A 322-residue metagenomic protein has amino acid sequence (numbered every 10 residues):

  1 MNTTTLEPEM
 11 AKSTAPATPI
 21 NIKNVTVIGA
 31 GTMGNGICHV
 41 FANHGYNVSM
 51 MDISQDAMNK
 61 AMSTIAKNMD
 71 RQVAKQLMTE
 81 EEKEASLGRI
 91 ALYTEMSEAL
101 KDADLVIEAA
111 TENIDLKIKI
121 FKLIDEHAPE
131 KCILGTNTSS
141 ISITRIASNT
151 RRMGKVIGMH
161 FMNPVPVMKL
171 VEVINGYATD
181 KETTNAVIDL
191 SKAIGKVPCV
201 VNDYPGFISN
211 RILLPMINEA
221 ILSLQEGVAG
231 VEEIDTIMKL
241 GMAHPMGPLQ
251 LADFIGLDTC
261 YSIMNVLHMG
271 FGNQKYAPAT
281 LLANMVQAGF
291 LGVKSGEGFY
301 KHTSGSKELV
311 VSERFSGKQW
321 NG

Functional and structural regions predicted by a protein language model:
M1-I20, H44, K181, K192-D203 (+2 more regions): NAD(P)-dependent Rossmann-like dehydrogenase/reductase catalytic/cofactor-binding core
N2-N68, K75, H127: NAD(P)+-binding Rossmann beta1-loop-alpha1 motif at the extreme N-terminus of oxidoreductases
T5-A15, H39, N43, E84-L105 (+2 more regions): Amphipathic alpha-helical segments at domain termini/boundaries
Y46, K101, P164-V173, H244-M246 (+1 more regions): Acidic/polar active-site rim loop that often engages polyanionic ligands
D56-K60, R71-L134, I141: Rossmann-like NAD(P)-binding element
I133-D203, F207-R211: Rossmann-fold dinucleotide-binding core
